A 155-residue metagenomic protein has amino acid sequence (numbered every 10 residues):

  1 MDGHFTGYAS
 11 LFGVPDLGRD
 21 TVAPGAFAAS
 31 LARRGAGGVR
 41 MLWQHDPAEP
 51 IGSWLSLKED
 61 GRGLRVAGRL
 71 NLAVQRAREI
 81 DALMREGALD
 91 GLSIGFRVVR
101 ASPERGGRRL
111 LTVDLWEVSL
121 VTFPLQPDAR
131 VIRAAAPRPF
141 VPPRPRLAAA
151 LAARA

Functional and structural regions predicted by a protein language model:
M1, A29-R33, S56: Short secondary-structure boundary/capping segments within folded domains
M1-L17, V22: Short, extreme N-terminal leader segments that mark the start of a protein/domain
H4, V14, S56-A155: Residue microenvironments linked to proteolytic maturation and disulfide-stabilized extracellular modules
A9, W43-H45, G68, T122: Pocket-edge structural micro-motifs
G18-A32: Short Gly/aromatic-enriched secondary-structure transition segments
G37-H45, L92: Short conserved beta-strand and strand-loop elements enriched in small hydrophobics with frequent Asp/Gly
E49-I51: C-terminal (or distal) subdomains of carbohydrate-active enzymes
